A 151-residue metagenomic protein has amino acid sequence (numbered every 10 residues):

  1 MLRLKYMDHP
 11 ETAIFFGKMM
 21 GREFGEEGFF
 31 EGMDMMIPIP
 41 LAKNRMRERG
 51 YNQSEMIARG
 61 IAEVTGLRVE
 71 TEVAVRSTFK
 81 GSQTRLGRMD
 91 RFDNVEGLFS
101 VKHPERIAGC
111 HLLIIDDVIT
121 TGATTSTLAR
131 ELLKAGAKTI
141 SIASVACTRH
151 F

Functional and structural regions predicted by a protein language model:
M1-E63, T84: Extended interfacial segments that mediate partner engagement and assembly in macromolecular machines
R59, T71-F151: PRPP/pyrophosphate-binding module of the type I phosphoribosyltransferase fold
L67: Short glycine/serine/threonine/alanine-rich loop segments
